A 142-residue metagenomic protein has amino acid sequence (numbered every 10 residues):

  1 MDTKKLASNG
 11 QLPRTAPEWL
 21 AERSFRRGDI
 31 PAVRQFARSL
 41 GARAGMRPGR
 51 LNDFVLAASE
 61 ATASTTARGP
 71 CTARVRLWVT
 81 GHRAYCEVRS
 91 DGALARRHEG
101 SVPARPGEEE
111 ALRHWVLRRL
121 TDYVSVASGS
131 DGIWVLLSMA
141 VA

Functional and structural regions predicted by a protein language model:
M1-A21, S64-A142: Conserved beta-strand-loop-beta-strand hairpin that lines the nucleotide-binding pocket of ATP/GTP-utilizing enzymes
M1-L56: Bergerat-fold GHKL ATPase/HATPase_c domain
Q35, E60, E110-A111: Residue-level marker for well-ordered alpha-helical positions
P48-T72: Conserved ATP-binding N-box helix of the HATPase_c
